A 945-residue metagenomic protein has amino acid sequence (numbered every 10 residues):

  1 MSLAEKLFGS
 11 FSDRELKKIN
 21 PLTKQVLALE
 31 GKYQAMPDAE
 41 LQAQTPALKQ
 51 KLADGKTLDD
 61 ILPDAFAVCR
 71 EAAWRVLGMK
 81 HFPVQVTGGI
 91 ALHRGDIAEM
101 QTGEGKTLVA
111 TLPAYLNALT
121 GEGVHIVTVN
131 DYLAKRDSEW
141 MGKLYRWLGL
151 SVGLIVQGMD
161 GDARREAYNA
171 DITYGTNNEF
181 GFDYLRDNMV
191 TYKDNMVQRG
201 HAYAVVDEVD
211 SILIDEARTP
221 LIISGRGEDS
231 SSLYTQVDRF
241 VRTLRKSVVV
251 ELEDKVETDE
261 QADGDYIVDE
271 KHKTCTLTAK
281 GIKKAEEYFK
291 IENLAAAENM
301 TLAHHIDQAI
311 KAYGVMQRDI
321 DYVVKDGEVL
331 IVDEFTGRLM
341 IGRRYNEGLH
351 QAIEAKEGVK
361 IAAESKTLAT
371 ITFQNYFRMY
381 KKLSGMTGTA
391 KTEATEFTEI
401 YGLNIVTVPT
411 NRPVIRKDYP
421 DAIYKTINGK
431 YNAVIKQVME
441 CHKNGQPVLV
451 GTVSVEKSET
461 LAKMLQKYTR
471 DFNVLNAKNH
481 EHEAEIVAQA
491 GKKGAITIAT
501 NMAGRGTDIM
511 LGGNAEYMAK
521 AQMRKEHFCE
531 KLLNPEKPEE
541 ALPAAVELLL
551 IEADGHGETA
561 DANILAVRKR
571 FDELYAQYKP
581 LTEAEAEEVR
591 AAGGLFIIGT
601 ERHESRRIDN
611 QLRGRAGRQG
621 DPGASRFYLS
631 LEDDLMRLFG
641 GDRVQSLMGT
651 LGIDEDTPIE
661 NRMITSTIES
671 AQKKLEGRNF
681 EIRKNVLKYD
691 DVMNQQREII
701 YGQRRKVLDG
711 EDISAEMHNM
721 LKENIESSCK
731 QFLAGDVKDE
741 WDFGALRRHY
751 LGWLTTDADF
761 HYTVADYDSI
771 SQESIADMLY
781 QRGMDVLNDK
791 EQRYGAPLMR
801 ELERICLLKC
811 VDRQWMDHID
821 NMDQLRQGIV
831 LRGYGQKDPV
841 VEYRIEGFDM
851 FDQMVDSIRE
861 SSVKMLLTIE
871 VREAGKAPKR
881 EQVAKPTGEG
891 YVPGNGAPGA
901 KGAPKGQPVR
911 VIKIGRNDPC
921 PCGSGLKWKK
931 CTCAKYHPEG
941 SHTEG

Functional and structural regions predicted by a protein language model:
M1-S630, D634-L647, G652, G702 (+2 more regions): Conserved P-loop NTPase motor core
T219, V448, R505, W815 (+2 more regions): Glycine-centered loop/turn positions within well-structured domains that cap or flank conserved ligand/cofactor-binding
Y322-L330, T336-R343, R590, F596-I598 (+6 more regions): Extended, charged helical/alpha-beta scaffold domains that provide interaction surfaces
G445-S458, D709-G710, V764-D768, P921: Short, Lys/Glu-rich amphipathic helical modules
V450, I498, W815, F851 (+2 more regions): Hydrophobic, well-ordered secondary-structure elements that form the walls of internal hydrophobic environments
R910-K929, C933, G940: Short Cys/His-rich zinc-binding micro-motifs
